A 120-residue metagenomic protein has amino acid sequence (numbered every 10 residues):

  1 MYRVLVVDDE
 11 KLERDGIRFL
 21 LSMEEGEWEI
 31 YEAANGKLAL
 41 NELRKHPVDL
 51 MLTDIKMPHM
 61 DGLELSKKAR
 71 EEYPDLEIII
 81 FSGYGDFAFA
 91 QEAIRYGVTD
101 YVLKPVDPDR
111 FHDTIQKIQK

Functional and structural regions predicted by a protein language model:
Y2, W28, L76: Switch/coupling loops of ABC transporter nucleotide-binding domains
Y2-L12, I17, M51: Conserved acidic segment of CheY-like receiver
L5, G26-W28, L38-R44: Short, surface-exposed loop/strand segments
K11-Y31, K45: Two-component/phosphorelay signaling modules centered on CheY-like receiver
A33-K37: Conserved Asp/Asn-Gly motif in the active-site loop of CheY-like receiver
L40-K120: CheY-like receiver
